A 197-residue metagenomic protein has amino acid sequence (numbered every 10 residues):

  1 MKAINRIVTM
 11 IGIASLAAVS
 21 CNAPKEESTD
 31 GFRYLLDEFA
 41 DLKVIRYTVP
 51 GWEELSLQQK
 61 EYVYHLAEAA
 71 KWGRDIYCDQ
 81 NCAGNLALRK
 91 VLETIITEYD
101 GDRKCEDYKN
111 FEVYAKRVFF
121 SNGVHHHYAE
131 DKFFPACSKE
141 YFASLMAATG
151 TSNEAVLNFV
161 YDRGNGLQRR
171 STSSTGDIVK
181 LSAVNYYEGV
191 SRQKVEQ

Functional and structural regions predicted by a protein language model:
M1-V8: Bacterial N-terminal signal peptides that target proteins for export
T9-G12, S56: Extended effector regions of multi-domain proteins
A17-S20: C-terminal motif of bacterial Sec signal peptides marking the signal peptidase cleavage site
N22-S28: Bacterial lipoprotein signal-peptidase II cleavage site
T29-Q197: N-terminal helix-rich structural modules
